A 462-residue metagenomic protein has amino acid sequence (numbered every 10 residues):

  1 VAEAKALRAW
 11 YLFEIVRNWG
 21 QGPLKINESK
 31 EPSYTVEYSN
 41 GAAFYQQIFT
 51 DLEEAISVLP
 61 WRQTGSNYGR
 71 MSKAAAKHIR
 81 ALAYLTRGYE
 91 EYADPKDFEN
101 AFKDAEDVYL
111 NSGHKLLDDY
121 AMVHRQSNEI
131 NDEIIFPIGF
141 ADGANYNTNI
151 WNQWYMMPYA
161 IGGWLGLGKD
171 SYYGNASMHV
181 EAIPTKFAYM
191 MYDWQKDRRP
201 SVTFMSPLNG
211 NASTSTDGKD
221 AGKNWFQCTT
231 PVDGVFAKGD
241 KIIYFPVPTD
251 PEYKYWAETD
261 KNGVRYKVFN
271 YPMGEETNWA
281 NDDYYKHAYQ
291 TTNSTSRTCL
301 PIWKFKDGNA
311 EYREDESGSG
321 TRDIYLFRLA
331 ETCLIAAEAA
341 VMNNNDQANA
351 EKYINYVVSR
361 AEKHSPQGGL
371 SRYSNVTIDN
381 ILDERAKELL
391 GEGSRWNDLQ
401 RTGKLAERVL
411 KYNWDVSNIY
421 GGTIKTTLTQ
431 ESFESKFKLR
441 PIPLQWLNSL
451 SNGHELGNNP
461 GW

Functional and structural regions predicted by a protein language model:
V1-K73, K77, L82-K96, M273 (+7 more regions): Aromatic-anchored glycine-rich loop motif in surface-exposed flexible loops
E3, W10, P23, E133-I135 (+2 more regions): Beta-sheet entry/capping signal
I26-S29, N40, Q63, Y120 (+5 more regions): Solvent-exposed, flexible loop/coil residues
E31-P32, G143, P207, A406: A broad, structure-centric signal for solvent-exposed, well-ordered loop/edge residues that line or flank functional
Q47, H124-Y192, K304, G308-L326 (+3 more regions): Long, intrinsically disordered, low-complexity segments
A74-K77, L82-Y271: An aromatic- and glycine-enriched ligand-binding surface/loop that stacks and positions planar moieties
E331-C333: Conserved beta-strand->loop/alpha-helix structural units within folded catalytic cores of enzymes with alpha/beta
